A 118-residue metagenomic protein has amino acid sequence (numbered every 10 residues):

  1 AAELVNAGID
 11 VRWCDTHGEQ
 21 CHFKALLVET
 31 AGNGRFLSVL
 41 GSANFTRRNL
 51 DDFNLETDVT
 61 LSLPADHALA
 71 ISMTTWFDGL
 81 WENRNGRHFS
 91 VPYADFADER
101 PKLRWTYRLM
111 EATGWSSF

Functional and structural regions predicted by a protein language model:
A1-F118: PLD/PLD-like phosphodiesterase catalytic module centered on the HKD motif
